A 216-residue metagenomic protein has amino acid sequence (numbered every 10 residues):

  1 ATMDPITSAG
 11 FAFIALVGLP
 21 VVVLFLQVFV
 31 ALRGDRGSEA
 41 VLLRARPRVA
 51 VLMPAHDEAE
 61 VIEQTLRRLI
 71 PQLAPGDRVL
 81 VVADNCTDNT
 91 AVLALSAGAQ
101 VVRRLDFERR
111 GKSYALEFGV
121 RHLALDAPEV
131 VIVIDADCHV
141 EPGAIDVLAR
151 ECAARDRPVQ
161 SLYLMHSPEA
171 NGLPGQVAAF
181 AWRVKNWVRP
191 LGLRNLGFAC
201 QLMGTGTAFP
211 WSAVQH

Functional and structural regions predicted by a protein language model:
A1-L43: N-terminal membrane-anchoring/stem segments of glycan-assembly enzymes
P47-A50, R78: Cell-envelope/extracellular polymer assembly enzymes that use nucleotide-activated donors
E58-V61, C86: Donor nucleotide-sugar binding loop of glycosyltransferases
E63, N89, D135-E151: Acidic donor-binding/catalytic loop of UDP-sugar-dependent glycosyltransferases, especially processive GT2
R67-G76: Short, acidic, metal-binding catalytic loop of nucleotide-sugar glycosyltransferases
A83-A91, D106-E108, C138-H139: A conserved acidic beta->alpha catalytic loop
R103-P128, V147-H216: Long helical/loop segments within the catalytic core of UDP-sugar-dependent glycosyltransferases, especially the large
V131: Short aromatic/hydrophobic "clamp" motif used to bind/position activated sugar donors
